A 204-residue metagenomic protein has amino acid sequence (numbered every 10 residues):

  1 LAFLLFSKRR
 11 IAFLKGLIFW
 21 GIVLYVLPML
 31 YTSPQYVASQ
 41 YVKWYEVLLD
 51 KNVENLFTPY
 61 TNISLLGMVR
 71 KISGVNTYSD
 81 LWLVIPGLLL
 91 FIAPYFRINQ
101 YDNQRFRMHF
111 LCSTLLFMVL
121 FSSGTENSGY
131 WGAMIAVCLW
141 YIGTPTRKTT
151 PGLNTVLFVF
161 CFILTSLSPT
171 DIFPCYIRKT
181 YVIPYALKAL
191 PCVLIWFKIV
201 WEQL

Functional and structural regions predicted by a protein language model:
L1-K8, G21-I22, A133-Y141: Hydrophobic transmembrane alpha-helices of multi-pass, membrane-embedded glycosylation machinery
L5-S128: Primarily membrane-embedded glycan-assembly and transfer machineries that use lipid-linked glycans
L17, L81-L88, R107-L111, W131 (+2 more regions): Alpha-helical transmembrane segments
Q35-W44, N127-I135, T149-F158, Y176-Y181: A cytosolic-side transmembrane-helix exit/cap motif
E46-L48, L66-T77, M134-T144, T155-D171: Juxtamembrane/interfacial segments around transmembrane helices
E126-I142, L190-P191: Hydrophobic/aromatic-rich transmembrane helices and adjacent perimembrane loops
Y141-L204: Aromatic-enriched
